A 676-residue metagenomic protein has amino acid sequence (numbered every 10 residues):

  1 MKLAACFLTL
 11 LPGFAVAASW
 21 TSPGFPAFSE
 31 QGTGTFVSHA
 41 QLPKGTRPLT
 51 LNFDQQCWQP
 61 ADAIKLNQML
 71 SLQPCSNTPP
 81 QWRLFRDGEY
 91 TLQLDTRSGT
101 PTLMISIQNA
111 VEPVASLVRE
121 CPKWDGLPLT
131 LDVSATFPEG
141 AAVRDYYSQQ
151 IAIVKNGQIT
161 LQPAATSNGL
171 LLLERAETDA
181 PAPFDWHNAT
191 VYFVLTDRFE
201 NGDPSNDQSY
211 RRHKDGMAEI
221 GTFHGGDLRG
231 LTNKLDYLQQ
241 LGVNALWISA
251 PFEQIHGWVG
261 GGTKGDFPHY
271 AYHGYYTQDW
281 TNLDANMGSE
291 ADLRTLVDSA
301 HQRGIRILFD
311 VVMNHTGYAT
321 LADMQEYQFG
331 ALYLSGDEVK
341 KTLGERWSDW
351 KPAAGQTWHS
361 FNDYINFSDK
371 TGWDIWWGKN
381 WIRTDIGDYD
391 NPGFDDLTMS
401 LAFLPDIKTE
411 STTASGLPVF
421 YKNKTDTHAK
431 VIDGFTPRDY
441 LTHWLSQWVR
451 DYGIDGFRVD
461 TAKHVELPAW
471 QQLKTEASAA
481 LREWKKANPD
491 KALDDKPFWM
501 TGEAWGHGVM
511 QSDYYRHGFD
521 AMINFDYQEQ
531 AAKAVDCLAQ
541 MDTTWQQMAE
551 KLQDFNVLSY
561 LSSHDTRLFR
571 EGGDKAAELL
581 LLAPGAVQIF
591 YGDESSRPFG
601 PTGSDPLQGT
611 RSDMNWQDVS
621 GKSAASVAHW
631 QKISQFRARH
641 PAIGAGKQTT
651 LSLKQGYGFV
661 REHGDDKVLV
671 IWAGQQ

Functional and structural regions predicted by a protein language model:
A4-G13: Bacterial N-terminal signal peptides
V16-A152, G157, A165-R175, T190-T196: Insoluble glucan recognition modules
S29-Q31, I151-P163, D203-L228, D574-A577: Short, polar loop/linker segments at the starts of domains and inter-domain junctions
D54-Q59, R198-F199, H640-P641, Q675: Acidic glycine-/aspartate-rich tracts in secreted/extracellular proteins
P113-G157, P163-G169, R175-A176, H315 (+7 more regions): Active-site-proximal helices and loops of the catalytic beta/alpha 8
V143, V194, L238, I248 (+10 more regions): Conserved, mostly hydrophobic/aromatic
P183-A189, F199-Q447, D451-Y452, L473 (+3 more regions): Substrate-binding/active-site clefts of carbohydrate-active enzymes
H187-Y192, Q239-L246, H301-L308, Y452-F457 (+4 more regions): Loop/turn elements at helix/coil->beta-strand transitions in domains of secreted/extracellular proteins
